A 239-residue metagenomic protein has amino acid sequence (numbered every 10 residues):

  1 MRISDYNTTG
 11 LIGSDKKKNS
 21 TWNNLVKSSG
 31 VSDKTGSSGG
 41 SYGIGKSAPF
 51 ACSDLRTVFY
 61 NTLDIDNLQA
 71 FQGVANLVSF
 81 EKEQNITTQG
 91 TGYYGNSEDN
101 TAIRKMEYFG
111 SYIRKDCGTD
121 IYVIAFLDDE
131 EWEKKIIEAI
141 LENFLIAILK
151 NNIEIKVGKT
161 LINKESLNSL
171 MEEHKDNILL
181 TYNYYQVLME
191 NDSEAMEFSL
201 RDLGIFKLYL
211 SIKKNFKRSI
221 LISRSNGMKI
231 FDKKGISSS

Functional and structural regions predicted by a protein language model:
M1, T8-T9, G13-K17, D66-G95 (+1 more regions): Long, low-complexity, polar/charged, intrinsically disordered or flexibly structured peripheral segments
R2-F80: Flexible ATP-lid and adjacent glycine-rich G1/G2 motifs of the Bergerat
T8-T9, T21, T35, T57 (+6 more regions): Residue-identity detector for threonine
N24-T35, E81-S111: Surface-exposed acidic, glycine/proline-enriched linker/cap segments that occur as 15-30-residue helix-coil
S37-A48, N61, I65, F80-K82 (+3 more regions): Charged/polar interaction segments and conserved charged motifs
G95-S239: N-terminal assembly/transducer modules of large multi-domain enzymes, emphasizing dimerization/partner-binding
